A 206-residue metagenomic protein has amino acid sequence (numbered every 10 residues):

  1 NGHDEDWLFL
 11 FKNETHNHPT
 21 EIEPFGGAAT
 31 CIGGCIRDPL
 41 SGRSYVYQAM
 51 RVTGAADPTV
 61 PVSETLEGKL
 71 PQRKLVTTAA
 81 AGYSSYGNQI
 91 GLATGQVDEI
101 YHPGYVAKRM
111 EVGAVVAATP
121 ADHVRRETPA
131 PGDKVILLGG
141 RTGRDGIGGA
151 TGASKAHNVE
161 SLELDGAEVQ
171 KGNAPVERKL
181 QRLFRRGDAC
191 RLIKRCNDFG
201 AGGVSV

Functional and structural regions predicted by a protein language model:
N1-V206: Glycine/proline-enriched, intrinsically flexible loops and inter-domain linkers
